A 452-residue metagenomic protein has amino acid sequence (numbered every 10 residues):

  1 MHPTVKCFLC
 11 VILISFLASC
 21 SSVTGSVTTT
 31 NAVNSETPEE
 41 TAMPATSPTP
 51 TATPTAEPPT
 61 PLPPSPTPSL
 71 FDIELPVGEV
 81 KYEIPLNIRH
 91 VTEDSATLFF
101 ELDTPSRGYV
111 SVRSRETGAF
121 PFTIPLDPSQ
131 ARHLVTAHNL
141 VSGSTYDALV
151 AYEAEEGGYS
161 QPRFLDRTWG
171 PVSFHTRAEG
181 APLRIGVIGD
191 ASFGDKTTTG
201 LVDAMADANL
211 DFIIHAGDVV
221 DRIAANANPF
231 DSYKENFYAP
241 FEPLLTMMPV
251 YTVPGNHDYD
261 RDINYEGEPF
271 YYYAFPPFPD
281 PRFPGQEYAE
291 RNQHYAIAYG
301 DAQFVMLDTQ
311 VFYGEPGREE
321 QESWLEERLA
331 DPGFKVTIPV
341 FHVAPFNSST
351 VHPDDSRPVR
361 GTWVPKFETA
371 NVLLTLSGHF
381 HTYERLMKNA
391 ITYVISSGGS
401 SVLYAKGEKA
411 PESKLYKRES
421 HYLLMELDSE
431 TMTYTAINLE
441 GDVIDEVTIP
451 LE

Functional and structural regions predicted by a protein language model:
M1-L9: Bacterial N-terminal signal peptides that target proteins for export
A18-S19: C-terminal motif of bacterial Sec signal peptides marking the signal peptidase cleavage site
S22-V187, S192, D203-A208, L424-E452: Acidic, histidine-bearing metal-coordination/catalytic regions of metal-dependent phosphoesterases
N87, A151-S173, A227-G333, P353-R357 (+3 more regions): Extended active-site neighborhood of metal-dependent phosphoesterases/phosphodiesterases
F100, D190, I213, D218 (+7 more regions): Divalent metal-coordination and catalytic microenvironments
P182-V253, D258-Y259: Conserved, compact domain cores that house catalytic/ligand-binding motifs in diverse enzymes and effector modules
V220-I223, P332-T350: Short acidic, glycine-rich surface-loop motifs adjacent to enzyme active sites
V340-F346, T375-Y383: Histidine-centered catalytic micro-motifs
